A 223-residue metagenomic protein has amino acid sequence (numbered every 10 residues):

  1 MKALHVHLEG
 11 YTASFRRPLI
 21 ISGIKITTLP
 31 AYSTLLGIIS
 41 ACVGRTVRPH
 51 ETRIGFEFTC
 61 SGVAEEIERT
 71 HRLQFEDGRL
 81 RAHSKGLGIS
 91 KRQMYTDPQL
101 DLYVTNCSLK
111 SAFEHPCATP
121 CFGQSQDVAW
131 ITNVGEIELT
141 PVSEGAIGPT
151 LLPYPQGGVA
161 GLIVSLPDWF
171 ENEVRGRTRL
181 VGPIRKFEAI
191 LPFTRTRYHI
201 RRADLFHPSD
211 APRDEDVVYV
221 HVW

Functional and structural regions predicted by a protein language model:
M1-I20: N-terminal, Lys/Arg- and Ser/Thr-rich interaction peptides
A3, E51-R53, D97-Q99: Extracellular structured ligand-interaction cores
L8-G10, F58, V104-N106: Short, structured patches in soluble enzyme cores that scaffold and shape functional sites
Y11, S40, K85-L87: Short secondary-structure boundary micro-motifs
A13-F15, R45-P49, L109-S111: Primarily extracytoplasmic ectodomains and periplasmic/lumenal surface modules that are beta-strand-rich
P18-R81: Glycine/small-residue-rich interface belts in oligomeric ring/scaffold proteins and their assembly partners
S61-W223: Internal, well-folded beta-alpha domain core
